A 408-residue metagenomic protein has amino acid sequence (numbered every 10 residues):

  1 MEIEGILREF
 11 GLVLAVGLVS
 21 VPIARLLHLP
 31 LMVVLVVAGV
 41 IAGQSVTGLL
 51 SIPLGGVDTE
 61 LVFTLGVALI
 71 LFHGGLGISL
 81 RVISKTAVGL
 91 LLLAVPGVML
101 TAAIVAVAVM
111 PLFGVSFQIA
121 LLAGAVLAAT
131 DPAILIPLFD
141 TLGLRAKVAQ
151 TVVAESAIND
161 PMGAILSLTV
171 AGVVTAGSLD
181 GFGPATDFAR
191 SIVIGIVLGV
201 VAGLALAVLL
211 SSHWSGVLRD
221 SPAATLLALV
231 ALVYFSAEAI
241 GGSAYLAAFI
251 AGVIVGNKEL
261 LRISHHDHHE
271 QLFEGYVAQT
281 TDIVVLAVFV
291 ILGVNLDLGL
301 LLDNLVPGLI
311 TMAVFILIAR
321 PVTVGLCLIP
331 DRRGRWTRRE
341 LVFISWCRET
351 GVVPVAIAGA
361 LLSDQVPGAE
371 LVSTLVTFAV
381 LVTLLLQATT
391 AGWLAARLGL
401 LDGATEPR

Functional and structural regions predicted by a protein language model:
M1-R408: Transmembrane helical cores of multi-pass secondary ion antiporters/exchangers
